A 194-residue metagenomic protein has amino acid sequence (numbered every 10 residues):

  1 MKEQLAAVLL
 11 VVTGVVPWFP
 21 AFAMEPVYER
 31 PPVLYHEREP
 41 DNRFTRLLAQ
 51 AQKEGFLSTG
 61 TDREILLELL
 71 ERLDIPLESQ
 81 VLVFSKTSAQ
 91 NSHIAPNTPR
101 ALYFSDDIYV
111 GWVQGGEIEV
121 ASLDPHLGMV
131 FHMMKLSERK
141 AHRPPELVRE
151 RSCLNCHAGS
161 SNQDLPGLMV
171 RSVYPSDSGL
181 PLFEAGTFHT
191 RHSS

Functional and structural regions predicted by a protein language model:
M1-Q4: Positively charged n-region of N-terminal signal peptides that target proteins for export
A7-P17: Bacterial N-terminal signal peptides
P20: The two-metal-ion catalytic cores of nucleic-acid processing enzymes
A23-N91, P99-Y103, I108, E117-E119: Conserved small-residue
P96-Y103, F183-T187: Short, charged low-complexity intrinsically disordered segments located at boundaries of structured domains
V110-S194: Sequence context surrounding c-type heme c attachment/ligation sites in exported
